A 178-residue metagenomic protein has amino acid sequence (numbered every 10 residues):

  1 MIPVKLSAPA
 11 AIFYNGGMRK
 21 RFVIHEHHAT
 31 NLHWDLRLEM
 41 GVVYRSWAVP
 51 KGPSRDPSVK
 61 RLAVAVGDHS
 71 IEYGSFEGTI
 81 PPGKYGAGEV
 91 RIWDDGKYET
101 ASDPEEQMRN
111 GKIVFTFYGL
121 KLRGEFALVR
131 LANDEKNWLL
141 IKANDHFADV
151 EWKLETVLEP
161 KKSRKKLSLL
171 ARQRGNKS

Functional and structural regions predicted by a protein language model:
K5, P9-G17: Short, Lys/Arg-enriched N-terminal segments with co-localized hydrophobic residues within the first ~10-30 amino acids
Y14-S178: A charge-rich, low-complexity, intrinsically flexible signal that marks solvent-exposed coils, linkers, repeats
